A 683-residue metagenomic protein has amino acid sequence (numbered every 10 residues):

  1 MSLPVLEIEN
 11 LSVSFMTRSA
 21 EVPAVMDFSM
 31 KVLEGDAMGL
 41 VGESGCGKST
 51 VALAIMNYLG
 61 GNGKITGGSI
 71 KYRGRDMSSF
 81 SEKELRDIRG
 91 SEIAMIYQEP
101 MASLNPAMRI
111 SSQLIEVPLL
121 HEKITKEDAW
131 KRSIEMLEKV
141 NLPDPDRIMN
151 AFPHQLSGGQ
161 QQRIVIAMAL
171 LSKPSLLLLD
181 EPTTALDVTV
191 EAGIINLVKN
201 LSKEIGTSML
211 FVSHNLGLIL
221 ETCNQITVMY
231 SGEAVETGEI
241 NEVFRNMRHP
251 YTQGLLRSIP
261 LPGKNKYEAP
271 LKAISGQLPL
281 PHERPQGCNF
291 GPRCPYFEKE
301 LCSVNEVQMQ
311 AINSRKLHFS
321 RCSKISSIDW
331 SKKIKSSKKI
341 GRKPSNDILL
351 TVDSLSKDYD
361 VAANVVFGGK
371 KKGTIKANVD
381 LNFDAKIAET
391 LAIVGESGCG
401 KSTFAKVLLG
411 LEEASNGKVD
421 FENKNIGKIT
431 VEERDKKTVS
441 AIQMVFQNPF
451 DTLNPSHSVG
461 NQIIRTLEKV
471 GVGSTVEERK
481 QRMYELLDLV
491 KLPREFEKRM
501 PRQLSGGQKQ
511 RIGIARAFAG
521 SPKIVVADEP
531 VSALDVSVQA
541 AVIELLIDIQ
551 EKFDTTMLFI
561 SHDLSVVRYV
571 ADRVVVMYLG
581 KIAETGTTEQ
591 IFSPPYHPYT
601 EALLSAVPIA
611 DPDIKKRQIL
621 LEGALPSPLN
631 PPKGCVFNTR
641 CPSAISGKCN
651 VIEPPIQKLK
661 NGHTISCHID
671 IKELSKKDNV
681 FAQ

Functional and structural regions predicted by a protein language model:
E43, N57, L186, V190-A269 (+2 more regions): P-loop NTP-binding/switch modules centered on Walker-like glycine-rich loops
M56-G60, L409: Helix-to-loop junction immediately C-terminal to a conserved catalytic motif
K64-D76, G417-K428: Conserved ABC transporter NBD signature motif
D76, D128-R147, L256, N425 (+2 more regions): Conserved ABC ATPase "signature" region
A151-L156, Q160, M500-L504, Q508: Conserved ABC ATPase signature
L171-S175, A519-K523: A short, proline-enriched helix->beta-strand linker immediately N-terminal to the Walker B motif in ABC-type P-loop
I240-I348, A362, T587-Q683: Charged, flexible cofactor/metal-binding loops and thiol motifs
